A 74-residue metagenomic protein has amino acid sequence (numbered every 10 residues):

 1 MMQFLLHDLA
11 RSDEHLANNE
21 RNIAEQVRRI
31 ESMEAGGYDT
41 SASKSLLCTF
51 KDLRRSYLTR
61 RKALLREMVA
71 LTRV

Functional and structural regions predicted by a protein language model:
M1-V74: Anionic, Ser/Thr-rich low-complexity intrinsically disordered regions
